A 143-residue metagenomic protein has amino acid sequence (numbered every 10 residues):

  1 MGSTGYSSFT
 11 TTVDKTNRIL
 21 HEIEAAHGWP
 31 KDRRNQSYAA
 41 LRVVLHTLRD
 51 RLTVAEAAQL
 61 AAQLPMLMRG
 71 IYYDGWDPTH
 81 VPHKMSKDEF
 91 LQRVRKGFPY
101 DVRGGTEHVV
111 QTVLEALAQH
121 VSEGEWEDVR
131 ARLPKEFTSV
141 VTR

Functional and structural regions predicted by a protein language model:
G2-T11, V94-D101, V109-V113, R132 (+1 more regions): Alpha-helical membrane-protein topology signature
T4-R51: The feature marks the first
T11-D14, A55, M85, E89: Charged, alpha-helix-enriched surfaces in structured cytosolic catalytic cores of large nucleotide-utilizing machines
L20, A61, K87-L91: An amphipathic alpha-helix signature
K31-R42, R49-A58, D101-T112, A118-A131: Short, low-complexity cationic-aromatic patches
R51-K84, V121-R143: Extended intrinsically disordered, low-complexity coil regions enriched in Ser, Thr, Gly, Ala and often Pro
M68-E123: Short, solvent-exposed interaction modules
